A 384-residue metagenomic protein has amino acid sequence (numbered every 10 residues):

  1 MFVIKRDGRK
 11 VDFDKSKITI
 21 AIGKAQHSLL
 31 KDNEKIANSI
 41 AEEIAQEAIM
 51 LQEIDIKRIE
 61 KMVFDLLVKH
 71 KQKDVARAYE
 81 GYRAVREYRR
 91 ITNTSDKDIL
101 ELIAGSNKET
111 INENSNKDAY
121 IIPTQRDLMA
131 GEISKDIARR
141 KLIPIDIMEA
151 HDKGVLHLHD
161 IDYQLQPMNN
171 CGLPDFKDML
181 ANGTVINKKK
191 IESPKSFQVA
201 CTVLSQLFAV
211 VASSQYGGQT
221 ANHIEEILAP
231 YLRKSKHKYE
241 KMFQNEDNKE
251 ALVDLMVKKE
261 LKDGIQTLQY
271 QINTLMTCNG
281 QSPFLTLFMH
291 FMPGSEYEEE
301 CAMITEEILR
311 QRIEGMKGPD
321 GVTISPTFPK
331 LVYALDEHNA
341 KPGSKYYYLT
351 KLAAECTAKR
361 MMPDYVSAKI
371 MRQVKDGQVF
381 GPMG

Functional and structural regions predicted by a protein language model:
M1-S106: Charged, amphipathic alpha-helical regulatory modules used for macromolecular assembly or allosteric control
Y88, D96-G384: Conserved catalytic cores of very large enzyme subunits
